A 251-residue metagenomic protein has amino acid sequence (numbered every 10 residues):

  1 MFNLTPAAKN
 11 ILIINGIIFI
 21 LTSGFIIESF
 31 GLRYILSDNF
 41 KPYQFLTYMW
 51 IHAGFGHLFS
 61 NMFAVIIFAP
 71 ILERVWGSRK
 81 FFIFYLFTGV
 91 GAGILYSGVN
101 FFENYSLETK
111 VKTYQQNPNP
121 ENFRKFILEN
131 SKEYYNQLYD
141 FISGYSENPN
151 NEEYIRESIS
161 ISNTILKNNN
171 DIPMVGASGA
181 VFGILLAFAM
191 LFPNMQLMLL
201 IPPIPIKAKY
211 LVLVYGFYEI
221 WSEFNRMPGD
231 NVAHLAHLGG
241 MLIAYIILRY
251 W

Functional and structural regions predicted by a protein language model:
M1-W251: A detector for small-residue-rich transmembrane helices and their helix-helix packing motifs
